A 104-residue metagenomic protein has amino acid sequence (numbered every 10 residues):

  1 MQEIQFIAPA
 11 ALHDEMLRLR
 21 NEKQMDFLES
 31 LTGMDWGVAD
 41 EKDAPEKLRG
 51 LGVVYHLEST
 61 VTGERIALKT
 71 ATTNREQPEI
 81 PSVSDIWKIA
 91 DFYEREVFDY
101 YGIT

Functional and structural regions predicted by a protein language model:
M1-T104: Terminal low-complexity/charged segments
